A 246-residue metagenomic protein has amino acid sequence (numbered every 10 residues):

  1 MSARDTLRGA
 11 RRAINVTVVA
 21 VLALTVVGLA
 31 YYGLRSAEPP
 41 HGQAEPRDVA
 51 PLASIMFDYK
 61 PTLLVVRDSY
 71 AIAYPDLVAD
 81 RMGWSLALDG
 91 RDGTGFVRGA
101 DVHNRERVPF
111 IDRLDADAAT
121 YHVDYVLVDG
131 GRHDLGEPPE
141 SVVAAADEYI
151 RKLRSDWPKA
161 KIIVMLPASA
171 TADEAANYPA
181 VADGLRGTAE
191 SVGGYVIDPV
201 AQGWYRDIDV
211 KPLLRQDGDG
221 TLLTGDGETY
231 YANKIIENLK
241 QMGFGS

Functional and structural regions predicted by a protein language model:
M1-A71, I236-S246: N-terminal secretory targeting modules
N15-Y32, W84, A118, Y125 (+6 more regions): Hydrophobic alpha-helical membrane segments, chiefly transmembrane helices and signal peptide h-regions, characterized
Y31-L34, A170-S246: Catalytic His-Asp segment of secreted/periplasmic serine-dependent ester chemistry enzymes
M56-D58, T120, S155-W157: Short, conserved loop/helix-junction motifs that constitute active-site signature segments in enzyme catalytic cores
K60-A145: Conserved SGNH/GDSL esterase-like catalytic core that processes O-acyl groups on lipids and polysaccharides
L88-G90, I162-M165, P199, S246: Surface-exposed patches in mature extracellular/periplasmic domains of secreted proteins
L114-D115, A146-R151, A182: Generic structural signal for well-ordered alpha-helices, preferentially at hydrophobic/aromatic core positions
D129-H133, K152-D183: Active-site segments of SGNH/GDSL-like serine hydrolases that catalyze O-acetyl group transfer/hydrolysis on lipids
